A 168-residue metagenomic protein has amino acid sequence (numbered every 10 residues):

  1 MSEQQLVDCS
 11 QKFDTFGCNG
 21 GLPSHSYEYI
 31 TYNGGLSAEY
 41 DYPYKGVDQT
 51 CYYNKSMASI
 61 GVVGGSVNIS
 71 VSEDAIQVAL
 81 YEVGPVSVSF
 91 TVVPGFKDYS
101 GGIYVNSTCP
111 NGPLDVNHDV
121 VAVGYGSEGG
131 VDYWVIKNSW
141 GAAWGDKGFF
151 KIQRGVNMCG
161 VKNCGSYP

Functional and structural regions predicted by a protein language model:
M1-P168: Catalytic-core signature of thiol
